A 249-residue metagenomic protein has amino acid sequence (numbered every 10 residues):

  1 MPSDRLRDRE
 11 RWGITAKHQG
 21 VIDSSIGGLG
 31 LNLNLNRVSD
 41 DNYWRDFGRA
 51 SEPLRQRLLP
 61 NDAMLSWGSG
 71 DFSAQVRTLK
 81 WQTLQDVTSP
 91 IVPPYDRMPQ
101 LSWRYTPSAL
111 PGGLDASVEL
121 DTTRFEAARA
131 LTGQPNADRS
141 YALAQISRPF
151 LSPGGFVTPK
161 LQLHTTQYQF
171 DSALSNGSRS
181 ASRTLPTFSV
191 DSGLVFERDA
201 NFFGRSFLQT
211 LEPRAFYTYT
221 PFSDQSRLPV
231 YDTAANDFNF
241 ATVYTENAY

Functional and structural regions predicted by a protein language model:
M1-Y249: Outer-membrane beta-barrel proteins and related beta-barrel translocases across Gram-negative bacteria
